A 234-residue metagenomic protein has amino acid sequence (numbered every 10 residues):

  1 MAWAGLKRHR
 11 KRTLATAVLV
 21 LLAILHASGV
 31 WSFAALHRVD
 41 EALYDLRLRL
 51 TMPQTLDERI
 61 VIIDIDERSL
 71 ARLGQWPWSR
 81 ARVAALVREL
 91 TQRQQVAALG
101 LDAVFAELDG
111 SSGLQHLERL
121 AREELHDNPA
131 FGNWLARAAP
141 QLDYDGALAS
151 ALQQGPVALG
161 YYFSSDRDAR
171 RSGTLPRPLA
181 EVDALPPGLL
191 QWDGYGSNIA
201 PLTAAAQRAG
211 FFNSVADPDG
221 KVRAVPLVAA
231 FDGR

Functional and structural regions predicted by a protein language model:
A2-R234: Non-transmembrane functional regions of envelope-associated proteins
